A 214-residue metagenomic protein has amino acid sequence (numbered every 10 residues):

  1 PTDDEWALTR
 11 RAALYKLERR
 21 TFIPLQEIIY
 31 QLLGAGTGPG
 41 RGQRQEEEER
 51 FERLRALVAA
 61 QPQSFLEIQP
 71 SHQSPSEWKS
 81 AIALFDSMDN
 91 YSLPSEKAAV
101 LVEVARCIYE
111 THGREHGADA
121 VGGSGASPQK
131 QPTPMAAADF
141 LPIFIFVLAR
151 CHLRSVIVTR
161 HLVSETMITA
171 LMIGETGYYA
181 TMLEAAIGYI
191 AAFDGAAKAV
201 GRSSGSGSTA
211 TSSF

Functional and structural regions predicted by a protein language model:
P1-R10, V121-S127, S206-F214: Acidic, serine/threonine-rich, charge-biased low-complexity segments in large eukaryotic scaffold/adaptor proteins
P1-Y109, E115, D119, Y178: Catalytic and GAP-homology cores of small GTPase regulators
R20-E27, L141-C151, V158-E165, A185: Short, hydrophobic/amphipathic alpha-helical patches that form generic packing surfaces within helical domains
L33-G34, R114-A118, V156-V158, M172-T176 (+1 more regions): Intrinsically disordered, low-complexity regions enriched in proline, serine, glycine and charged residues
T37-Q45, V156-T169: Short alpha-helical "patches" and their helix-cap loops
R44-P62, G125-P128, D139-V147, T166-G177 (+1 more regions): Eukaryote-specific, cytoplasm-facing alpha-helical/coiled-coil scaffolding segments in long proteins
M88-V156: Extended serine/threonine-enriched, polar tracts that run as long, contiguous segments within proteins
A180-F214: C-terminal regulatory/linker segments that are acidic, Ser/Thr- and Pro-rich and often disordered or coiled-coil
